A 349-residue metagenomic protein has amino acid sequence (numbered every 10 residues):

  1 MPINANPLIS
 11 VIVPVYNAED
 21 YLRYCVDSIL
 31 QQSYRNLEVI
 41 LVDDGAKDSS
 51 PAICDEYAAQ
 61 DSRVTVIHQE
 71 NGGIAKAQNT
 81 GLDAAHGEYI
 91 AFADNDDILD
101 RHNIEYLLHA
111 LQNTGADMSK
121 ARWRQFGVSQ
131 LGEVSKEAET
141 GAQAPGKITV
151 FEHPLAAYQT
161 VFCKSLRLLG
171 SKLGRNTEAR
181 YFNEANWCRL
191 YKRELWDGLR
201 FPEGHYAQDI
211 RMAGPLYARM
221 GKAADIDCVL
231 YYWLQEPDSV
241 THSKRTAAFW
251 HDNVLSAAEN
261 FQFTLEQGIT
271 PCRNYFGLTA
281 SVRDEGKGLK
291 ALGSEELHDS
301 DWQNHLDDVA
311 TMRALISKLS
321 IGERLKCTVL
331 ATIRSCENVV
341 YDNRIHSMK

Functional and structural regions predicted by a protein language model:
M1, K290-K349: Membrane-interface aromatic/basic loop that binds lipid-linked glycans or pyrophosphate carriers, typified by
M1-L30: N-proximal low-complexity "stem/linker" segments adjacent to membrane-targeting elements
S28, R35, D43-A52: A conserved acidic beta->alpha catalytic loop
L37-G45, T65-E70, D94-N95: Short beta-strand/loop segment that forms part of the nucleotide-sugar
Q69-A85, I98, Y106: Glycine-rich, basic loop-to-helix element that forms the pyrophosphate-binding segment of sugar-nucleotide handling
I90: Short aromatic/hydrophobic "clamp" motif used to bind/position activated sugar donors
I98-Y206, I210-A223, D238-A247: Donor-binding/catalytic cores of nucleotide-activated saccharide and glycerol-phosphate transferases/polymerases
L230-E236, S243-P271, V282-R313: Catalytic core of nucleotide-sugar-dependent glycosyltransferases
